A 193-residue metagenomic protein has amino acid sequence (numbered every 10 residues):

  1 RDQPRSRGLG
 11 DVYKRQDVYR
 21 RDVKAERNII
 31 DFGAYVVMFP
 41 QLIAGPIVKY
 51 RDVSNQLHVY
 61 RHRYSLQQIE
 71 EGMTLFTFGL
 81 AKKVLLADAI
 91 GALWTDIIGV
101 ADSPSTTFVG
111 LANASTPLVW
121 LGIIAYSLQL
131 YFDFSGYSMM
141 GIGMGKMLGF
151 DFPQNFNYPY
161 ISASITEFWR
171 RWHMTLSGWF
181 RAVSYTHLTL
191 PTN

Functional and structural regions predicted by a protein language model:
R1, R5-L188: Membrane-embedded transmembrane alpha-helical bundles that form the catalytic cores of multi-pass lipid-modifying
T189-N193: Short "domain-exit" segments at the C-terminal end of structured domains
